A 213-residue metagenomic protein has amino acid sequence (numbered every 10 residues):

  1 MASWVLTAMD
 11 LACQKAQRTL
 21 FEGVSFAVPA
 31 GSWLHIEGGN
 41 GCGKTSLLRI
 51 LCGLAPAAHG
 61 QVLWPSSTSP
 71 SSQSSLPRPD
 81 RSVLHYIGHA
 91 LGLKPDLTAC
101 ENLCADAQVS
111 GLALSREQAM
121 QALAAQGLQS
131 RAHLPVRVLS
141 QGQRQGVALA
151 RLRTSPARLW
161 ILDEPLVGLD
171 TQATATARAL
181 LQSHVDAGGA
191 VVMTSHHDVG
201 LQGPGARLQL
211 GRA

Functional and structural regions predicted by a protein language model:
E37-G39: The feature captures the beta-strand-to-loop junction immediately N-terminal to the Walker
C52: Helix-to-loop junction immediately C-terminal to a conserved catalytic motif
A57-S82: Conserved ABC transporter NBD signature motif
A90, P95-S110: Q-loop/switch helix immediately C-terminal to the Walker
C104, R116-R131, A150: Conserved ABC ATPase "signature" region
P135-G142: Conserved ABC ATPase signature
W160-E164, L169: Catalytic Walker B motif of ABC-type/P-loop ATPase nucleotide-binding domains
